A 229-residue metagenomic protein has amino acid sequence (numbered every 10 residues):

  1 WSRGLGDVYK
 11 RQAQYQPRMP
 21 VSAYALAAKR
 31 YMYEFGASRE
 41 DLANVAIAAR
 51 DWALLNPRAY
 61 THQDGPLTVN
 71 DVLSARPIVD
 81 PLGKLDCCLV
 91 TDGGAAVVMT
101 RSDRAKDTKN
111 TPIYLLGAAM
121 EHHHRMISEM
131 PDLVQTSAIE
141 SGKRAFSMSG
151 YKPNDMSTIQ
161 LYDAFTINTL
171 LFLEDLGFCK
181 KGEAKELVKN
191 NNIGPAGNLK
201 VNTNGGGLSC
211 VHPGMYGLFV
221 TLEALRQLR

Functional and structural regions predicted by a protein language model:
W1-Y9: Single conserved hydrophobic/aromatic residue that forms the stacking wall/gate of nucleotide- or nucleobase-binding
R3, E40-A48, N110-M120, K152-Y162 (+2 more regions): Beta-strand segments within the central parallel beta-sheet cores of soluble alpha/beta enzyme folds
R11-P81: Glycine-rich, mobile lid/loop segments that gate access to catalytic sites or pores
Q16-V21, G83-T91, E121-M148, L208-F219 (+1 more regions): Active-site pocket-shaping loop/turn-to-helix segments
Y31-S38, G142-D155: Phosphate/pyrophosphate-binding loops at sites that engage ATP/ADP/AMP, CoA/4′-phosphopantetheine, polyphosphate
A96-P112: Channel- or pocket-lining gating/hinge segments that regulate access to a cavity or pore
I127-P131, D163-E186, G197, H212-M215: Short glycine/threonine-rich loop-to-helix capping motif typified by GTGT followed within a few residues by an Asp-Pro
N191-R229: Internal helix-turn-beta structural module
